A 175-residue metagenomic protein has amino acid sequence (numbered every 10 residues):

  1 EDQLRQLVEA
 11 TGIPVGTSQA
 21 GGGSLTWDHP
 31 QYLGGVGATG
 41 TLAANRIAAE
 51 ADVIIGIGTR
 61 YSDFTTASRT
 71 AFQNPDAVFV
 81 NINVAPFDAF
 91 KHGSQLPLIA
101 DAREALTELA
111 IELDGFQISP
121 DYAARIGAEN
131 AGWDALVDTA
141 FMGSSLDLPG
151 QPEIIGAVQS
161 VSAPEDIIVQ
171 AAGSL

Functional and structural regions predicted by a protein language model:
E1, T26-W27, F64-S68, K91-H92 (+1 more regions): Short glycine-/acidic-enriched loop or helix-start segments at secondary-structure transitions that form or flank
E1-I54, S160-L175: Anionic-ligand anchoring segments at beta-strand to alpha-helix junctions in alpha/beta enzyme folds, i.e., glycine
D2-G12, R69-N74, L96-P97, D114: Short, solvent-exposed amphipathic alpha-helical segments in soluble enzyme and RNA/protein-processing domains
G16, G21-T26, S62-D63, P86-F90 (+1 more regions): Short gly/pro/ser/thr-enriched loop/turn and capping motifs at secondary-structure boundaries
T17, Q31-G35, A48, D63-T66 (+3 more regions): Generic preference for well-ordered secondary structure
Q31-V36, N74, P97-I99: Short, hinge-like loop/turn segments at secondary-structure boundaries
G37-F90: Phosphate/diphosphate-binding loops
D76-A172: Phosphate/pyrophosphate-binding active-site segments
